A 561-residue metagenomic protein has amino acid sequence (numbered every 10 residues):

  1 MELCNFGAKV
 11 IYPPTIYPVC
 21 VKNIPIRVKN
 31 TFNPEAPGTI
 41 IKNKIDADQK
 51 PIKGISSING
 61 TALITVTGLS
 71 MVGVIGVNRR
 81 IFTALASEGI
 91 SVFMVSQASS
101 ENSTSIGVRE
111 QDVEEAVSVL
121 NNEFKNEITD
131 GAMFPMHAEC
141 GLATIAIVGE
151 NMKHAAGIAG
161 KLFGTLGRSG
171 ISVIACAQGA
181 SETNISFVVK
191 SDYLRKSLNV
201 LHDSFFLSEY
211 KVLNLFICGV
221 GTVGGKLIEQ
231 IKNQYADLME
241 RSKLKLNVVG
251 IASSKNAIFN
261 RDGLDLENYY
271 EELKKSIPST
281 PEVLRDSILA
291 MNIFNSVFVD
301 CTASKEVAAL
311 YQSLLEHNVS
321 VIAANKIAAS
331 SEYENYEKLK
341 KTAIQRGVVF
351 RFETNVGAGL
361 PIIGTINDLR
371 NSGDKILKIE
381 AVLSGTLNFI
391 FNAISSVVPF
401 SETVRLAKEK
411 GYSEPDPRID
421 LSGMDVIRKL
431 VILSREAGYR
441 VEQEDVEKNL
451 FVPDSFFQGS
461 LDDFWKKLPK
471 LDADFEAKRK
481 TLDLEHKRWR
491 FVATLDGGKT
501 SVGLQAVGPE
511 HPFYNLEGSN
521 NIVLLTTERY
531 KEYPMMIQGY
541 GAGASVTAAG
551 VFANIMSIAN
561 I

Functional and structural regions predicted by a protein language model:
M1-K211: C-terminal catalytic "cap/lid" subdomain
I16, F82, F163, I228 (+2 more regions): Generic hydrophobic/aromatic pocket-lining and core-packing "Φ" positions
A146, K378-L383, N388-F391, L406 (+1 more regions): Catalytic, metal-anchored helix/loop core of enzyme active sites in primary metabolism
N214-V220, G224-E316: N-terminal glycine-/serine-/threonine-rich beta1-alpha1-beta2 phosphate-ribose binding loop of Rossmann-like
S304-H317, K326-T354, A358-L369: Rossmann-fold NAD(P)-binding glycine/threonine-rich loop
I344-G347, R351-K410, D420, M424 (+1 more regions): Rossmann-like NAD(P)H-binding beta-loop-alpha module
A393-I394, S401-N515, N520: Substrate-binding/catalytic subdomain of NAD(P)-dependent oxidoreductase enzymes
